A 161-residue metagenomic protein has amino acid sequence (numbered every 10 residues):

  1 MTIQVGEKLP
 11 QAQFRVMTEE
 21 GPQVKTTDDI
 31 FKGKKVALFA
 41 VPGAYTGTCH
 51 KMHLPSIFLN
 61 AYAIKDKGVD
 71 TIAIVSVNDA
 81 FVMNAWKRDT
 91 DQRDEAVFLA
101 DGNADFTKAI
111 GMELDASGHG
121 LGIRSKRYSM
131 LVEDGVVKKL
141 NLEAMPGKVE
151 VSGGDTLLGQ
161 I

Functional and structural regions predicted by a protein language model:
M1-I161: Chalcogenol-based redox active-site neighborhoods
